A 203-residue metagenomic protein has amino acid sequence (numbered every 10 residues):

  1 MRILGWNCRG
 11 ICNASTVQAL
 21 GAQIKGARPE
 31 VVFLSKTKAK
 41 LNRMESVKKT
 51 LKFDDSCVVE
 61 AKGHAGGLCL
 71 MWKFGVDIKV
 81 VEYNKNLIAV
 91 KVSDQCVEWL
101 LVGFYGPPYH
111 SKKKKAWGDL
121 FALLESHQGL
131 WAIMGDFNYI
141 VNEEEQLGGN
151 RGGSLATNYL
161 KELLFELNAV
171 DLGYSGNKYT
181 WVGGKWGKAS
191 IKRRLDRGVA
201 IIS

Functional and structural regions predicted by a protein language model:
M1-S203: A shared catalytic/ligand-binding motif for oxyanion handling
